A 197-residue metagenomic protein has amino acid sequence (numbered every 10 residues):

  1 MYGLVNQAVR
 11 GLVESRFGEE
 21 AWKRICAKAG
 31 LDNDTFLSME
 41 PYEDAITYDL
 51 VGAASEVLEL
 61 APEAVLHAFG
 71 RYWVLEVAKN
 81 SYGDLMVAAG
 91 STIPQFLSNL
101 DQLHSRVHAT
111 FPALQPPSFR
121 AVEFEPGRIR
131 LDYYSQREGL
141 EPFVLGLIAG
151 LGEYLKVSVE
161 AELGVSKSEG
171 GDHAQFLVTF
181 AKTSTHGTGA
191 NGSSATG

Functional and structural regions predicted by a protein language model:
M1, M39-E43, L140: Secondary-structure capping and boundary motifs in well-ordered enzyme cores
M1-N33: Charged, compositionally biased N-terminal leader segments and the immediate start of the first structured element
L4, L114-D132, R137, E141 (+2 more regions): Short terminal or interdomain "cap/linker" segment that borders an active site or interface and mediates
A21-E59: Long amphipathic alpha-helical segments
T47-E141: Amphipathic interaction/junction segments at domain boundaries or subunit interfaces
